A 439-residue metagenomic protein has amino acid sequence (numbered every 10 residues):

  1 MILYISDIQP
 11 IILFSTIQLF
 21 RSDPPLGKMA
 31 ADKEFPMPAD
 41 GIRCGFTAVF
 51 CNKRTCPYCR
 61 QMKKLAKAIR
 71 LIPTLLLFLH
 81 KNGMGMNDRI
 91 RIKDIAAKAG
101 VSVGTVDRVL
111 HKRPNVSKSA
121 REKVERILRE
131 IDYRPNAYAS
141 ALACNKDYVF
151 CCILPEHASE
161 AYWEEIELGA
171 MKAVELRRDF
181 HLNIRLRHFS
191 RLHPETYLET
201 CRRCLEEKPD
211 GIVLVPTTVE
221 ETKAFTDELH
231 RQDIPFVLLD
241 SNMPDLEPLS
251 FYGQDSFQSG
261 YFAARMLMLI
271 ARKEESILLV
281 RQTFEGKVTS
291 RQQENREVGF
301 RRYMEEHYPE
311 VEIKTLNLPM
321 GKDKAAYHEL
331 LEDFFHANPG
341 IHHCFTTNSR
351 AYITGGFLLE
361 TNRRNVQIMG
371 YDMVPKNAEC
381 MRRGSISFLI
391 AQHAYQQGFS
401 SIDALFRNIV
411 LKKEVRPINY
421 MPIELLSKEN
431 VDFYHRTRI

Functional and structural regions predicted by a protein language model:
C44, C51, C56-C59: Cysteine-centered motifs
L71-C144: N-terminal helix-turn-helix DNA-binding module of bacterial transcription factors
I131, K287-V288, M304, H393-I439: Hinge/cleft segment of the Venus flytrap/periplasmic-binding protein
N136-T196: Amphipathic helical "hinge" segments at domain boundaries
P155-E164, R185-T196, G253-S259, R281-G299 (+4 more regions): Hinge/beta->alpha junction and helix N-cap segments in small-molecule ligand-binding domains
G211-H230, K314-K376: Hydrophobic alpha-helical
E220-Q258, V374-R382: Flexible loop/hinge segments that line or gate small-molecule binding clefts
F251-I277, Y327, H393-V410: Hydrophobic alpha-helical segments within soluble ligand-binding/sensing domains
